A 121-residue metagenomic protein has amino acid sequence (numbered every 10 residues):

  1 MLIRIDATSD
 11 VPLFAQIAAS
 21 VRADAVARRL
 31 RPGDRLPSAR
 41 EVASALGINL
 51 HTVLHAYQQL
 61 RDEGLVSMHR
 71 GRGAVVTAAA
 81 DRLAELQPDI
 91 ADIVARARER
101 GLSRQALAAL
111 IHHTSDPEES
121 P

Functional and structural regions predicted by a protein language model:
M1-R35, E41, E85-P121: Extreme N-terminal segment that seeds HTH/winged-HTH DNA-binding domains in transcriptional regulators
A15, Q59-E63, A80: N-proximal short alpha-helices
A25, A43, G64, G73-V75 (+1 more regions): Sequence-pattern detector for short linear motifs and compositional/periodic biases rather than a specific fold
V26, R31, D62, H69-G71: Short glycine/serine/threonine-biased micro-segments
R35-L36, L65-A80: Short, Lys/Arg-rich nucleic-acid/phosphate-binding segment
R35-V66: N-terminal helix-turn-helix
A45, N49, R70-G71, P88-D89 (+1 more regions): Short alpha-helix boundary/capping motifs
T52, R82-A84: Short, glycine/charged-enriched secondary-structure capping and boundary segments
